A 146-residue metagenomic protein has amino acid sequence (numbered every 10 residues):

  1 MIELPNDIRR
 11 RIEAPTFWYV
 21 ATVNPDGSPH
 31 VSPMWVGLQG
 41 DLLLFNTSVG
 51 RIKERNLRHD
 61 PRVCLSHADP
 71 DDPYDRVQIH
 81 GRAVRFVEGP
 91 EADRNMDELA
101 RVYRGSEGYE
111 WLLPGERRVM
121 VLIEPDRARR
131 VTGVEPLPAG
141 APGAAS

Functional and structural regions predicted by a protein language model:
M1-W18: Short, basic/aromatic recognition patches
I2-E3, D75-S146: Charged, gly/pro-rich active-site loop segments
P15-V49, V63-H67, V77-Q78: Short beta-strand segments
D26-S28, D71-P73, L113-G115: A short beta-turn/loop motif at secondary-structure boundaries
S48, D69-P70, P125-D126: Short secondary-structure boundary segments
R51-E54, C64, Y109: Histidine-centered metal-chelating micro-motifs
R51-K53, D72, L137-P138: Short, surface-exposed beta-strand-loop junctions and turns on beta-sheet-rich folds
